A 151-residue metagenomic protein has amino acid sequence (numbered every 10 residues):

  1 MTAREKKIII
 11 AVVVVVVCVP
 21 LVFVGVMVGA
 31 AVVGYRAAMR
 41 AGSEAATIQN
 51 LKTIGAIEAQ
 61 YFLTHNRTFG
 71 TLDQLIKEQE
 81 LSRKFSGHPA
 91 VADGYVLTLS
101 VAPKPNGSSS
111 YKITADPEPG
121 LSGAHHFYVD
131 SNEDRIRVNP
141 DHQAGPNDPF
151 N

Functional and structural regions predicted by a protein language model:
M1-T2: N-terminal hydrophobic targeting signals that begin at the initiator methionine
E5-Q60: Amphipathic alpha-helical segments typified by the pilin-like N-terminal helix that continues immediately C-terminal
V22, R40, K77, H126 (+1 more regions): Amphipathic, positively biased hydrophobic alpha-helical segments used for protein targeting and membrane insertion
A56-A124, S131-E133, F150-N151: Extracellular/periplasmic head regions of type IV pilus-like filament subunits
I136-V138: Short hydrophobic/aromatic-rich beta-strand segments that constitute the beta-sheet cores of beta-sandwich/beta-barrel
P140-N151: Short, low-complexity, Pro/Ser/Thr/Gly-rich segments in the mature regions of secreted, periplasmic
